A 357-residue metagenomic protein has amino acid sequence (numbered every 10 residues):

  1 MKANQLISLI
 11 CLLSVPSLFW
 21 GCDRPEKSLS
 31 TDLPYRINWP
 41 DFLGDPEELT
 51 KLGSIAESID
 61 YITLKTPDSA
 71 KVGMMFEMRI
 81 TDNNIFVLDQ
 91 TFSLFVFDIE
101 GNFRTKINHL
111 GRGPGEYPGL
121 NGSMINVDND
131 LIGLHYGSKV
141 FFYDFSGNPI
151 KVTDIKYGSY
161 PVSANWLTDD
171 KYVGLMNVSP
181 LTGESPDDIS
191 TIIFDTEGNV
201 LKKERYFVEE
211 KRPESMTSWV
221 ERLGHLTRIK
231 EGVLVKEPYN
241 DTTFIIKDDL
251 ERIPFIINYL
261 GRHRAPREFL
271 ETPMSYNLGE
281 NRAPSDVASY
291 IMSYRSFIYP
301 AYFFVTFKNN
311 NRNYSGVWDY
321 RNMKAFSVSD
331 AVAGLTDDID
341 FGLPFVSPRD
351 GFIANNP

Functional and structural regions predicted by a protein language model:
E26-L64: Blade/loop signatures of beta-propeller domains
N38-L43, I59-F92: Beta-strand-rich domains and repeat architectures in extracellular enzymes and scaffolds, especially beta-propellers
K65-A70, M74, N102-N129, G137: Blade-loop segments of beta-propeller domains
D68, N108-G115, I155-P161, F207-R212 (+2 more regions): Short coil/turn segments at the loop-to-beta-strand junctions that recur within blades of beta-propeller repeat folds
M74-E77, P118-M124, G158-W166, M216 (+3 more regions): Repeated scaffold domains used in trafficking and secretory/extracellular systems, primarily beta-propellers
N84-D89, D130-Y136, D170-G183, T227-F244 (+2 more regions): Short beta-strand elements that form the blades of beta-propeller/WD-repeat-like and other beta-sheet-rich scaffold
G119, G137-I189, K202-R212: Asp-box/WD-like beta-propeller blade repeats and closely related beta-sheet repeat scaffolds
P254-G279, P284-S285, N322-A354: Conserved blade-ending motifs and adjacent loop-strand segments that build the rim/top face of beta-propeller domains
